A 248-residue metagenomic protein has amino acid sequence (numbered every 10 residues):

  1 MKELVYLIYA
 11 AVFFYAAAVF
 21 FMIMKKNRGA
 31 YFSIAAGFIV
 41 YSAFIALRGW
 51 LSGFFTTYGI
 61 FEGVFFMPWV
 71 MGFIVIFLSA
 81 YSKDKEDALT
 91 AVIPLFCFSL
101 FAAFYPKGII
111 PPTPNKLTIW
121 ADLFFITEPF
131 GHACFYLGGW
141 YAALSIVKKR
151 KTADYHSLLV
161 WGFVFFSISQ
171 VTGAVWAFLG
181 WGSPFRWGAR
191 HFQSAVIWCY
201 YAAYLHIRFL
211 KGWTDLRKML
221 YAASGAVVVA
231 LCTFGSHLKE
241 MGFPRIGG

Functional and structural regions predicted by a protein language model:
K2-I109, I126-G180, A189-G248: Hydrophobic cores of alpha-helical transmembrane segments in multi-pass integral membrane proteins
L117-T127: Surface-exposed beta-loop interaction hotspot
